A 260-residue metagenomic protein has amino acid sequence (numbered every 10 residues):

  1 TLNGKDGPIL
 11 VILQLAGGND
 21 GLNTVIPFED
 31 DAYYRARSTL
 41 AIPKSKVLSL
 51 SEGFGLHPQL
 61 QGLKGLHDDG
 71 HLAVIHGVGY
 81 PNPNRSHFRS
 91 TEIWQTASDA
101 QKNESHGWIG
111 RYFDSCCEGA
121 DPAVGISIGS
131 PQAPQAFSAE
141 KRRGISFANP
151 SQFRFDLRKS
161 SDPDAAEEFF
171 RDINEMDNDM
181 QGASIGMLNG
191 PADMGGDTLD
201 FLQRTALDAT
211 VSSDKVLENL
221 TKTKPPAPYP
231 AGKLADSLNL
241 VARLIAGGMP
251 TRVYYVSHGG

Functional and structural regions predicted by a protein language model:
T1-G260: Feature for exported/extracytoplasmic and membrane-associated proteins, marking the mature portion
